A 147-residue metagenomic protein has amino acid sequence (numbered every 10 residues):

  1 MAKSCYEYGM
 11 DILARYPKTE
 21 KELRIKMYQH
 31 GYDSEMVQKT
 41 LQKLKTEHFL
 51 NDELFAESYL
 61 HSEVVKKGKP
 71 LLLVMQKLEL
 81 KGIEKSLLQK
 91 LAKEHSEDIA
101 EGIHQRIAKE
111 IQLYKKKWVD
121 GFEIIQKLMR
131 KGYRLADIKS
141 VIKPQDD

Functional and structural regions predicted by a protein language model:
M1-D147: An alpha-helical, amphipathic repeat domain used for nucleic-acid recognition, typified by the mTERF helical solenoid
